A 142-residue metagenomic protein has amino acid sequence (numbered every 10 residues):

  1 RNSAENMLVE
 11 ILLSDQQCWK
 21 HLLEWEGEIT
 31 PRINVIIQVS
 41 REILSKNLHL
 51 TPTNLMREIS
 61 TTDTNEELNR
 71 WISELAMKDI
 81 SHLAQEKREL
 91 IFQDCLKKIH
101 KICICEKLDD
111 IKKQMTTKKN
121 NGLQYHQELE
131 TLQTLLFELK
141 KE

Functional and structural regions predicted by a protein language model:
R1-H49, I72, C105-L108: Non-catalytic protein-protein interaction segments used by genome-maintenance enzymes to assemble and couple activities
S45-E142: Bacterial replisome coupling helices
